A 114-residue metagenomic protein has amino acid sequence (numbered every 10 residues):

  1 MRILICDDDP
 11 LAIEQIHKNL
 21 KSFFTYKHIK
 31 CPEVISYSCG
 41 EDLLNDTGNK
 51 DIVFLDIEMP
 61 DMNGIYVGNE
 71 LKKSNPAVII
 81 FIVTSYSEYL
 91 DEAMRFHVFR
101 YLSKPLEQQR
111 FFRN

Functional and structural regions predicted by a protein language model:
M1-R2: Non-catalytic signal-transmission and effector/linker regions of two-component phosphorelay proteins
C6-D7, Y37-C39, V53: Conserved sequence signature across two-component system core domains
D7-D9, S85: Acidic di-acidic motifs
P10-I35, K73: Two-component/phosphorelay signaling modules centered on CheY-like receiver
I35-Y37, I82-V83: Short, hydrophobic beta-strand segments that form beta-sheet elements in well-ordered domains
S36-D42, G64: Helix N-cap/capping motif at the beta->alpha junctions
N45, K50-N114: CheY-like receiver
